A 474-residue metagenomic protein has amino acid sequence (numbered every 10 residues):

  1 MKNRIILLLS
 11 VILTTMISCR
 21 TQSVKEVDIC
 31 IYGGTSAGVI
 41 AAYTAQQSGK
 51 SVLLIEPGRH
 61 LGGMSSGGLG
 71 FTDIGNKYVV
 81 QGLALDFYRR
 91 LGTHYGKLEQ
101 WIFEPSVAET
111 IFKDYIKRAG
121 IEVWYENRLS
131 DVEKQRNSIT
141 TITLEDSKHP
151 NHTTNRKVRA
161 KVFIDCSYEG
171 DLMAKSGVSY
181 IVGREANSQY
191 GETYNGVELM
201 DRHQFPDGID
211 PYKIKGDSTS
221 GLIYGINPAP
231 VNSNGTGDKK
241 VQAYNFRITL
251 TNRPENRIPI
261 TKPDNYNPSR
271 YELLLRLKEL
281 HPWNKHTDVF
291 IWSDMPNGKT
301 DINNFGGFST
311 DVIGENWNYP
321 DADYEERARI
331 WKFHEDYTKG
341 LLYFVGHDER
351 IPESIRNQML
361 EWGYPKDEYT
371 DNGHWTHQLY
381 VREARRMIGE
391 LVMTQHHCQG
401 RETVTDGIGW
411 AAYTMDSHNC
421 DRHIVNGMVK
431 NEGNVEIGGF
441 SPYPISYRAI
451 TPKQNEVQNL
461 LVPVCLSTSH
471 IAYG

Functional and structural regions predicted by a protein language model:
M1-V24: Bacterial Sec-dependent N-terminal signal peptides
V24-T35: Beta1/beta-strand and adjacent pyrophosphate-binding region of the FAD-binding site in flavoprotein oxidoreductases
C30, D73-N76, K97-I102, R159 (+2 more regions): Second-shell loop/turn segments in exported
C30-Y32, L53-E56, G63-S65, Y125 (+5 more regions): Structural recognition of the beta-strand scaffold that forms the well-ordered cores of secreted hydrolase catalytic
G38: N-terminal Rossmann-fold NAD(P) dinucleotide-binding loop
T44, K50-S51, E56-Q135, I181 (+1 more regions): Conserved N-terminal/central alpha/beta ligand/cofactor-binding core
E133-K157: Conserved beta-strand-loop-beta-strand element in the redox core of flavoprotein oxidoreductases
K148-V162, C166-Y473: Flavin (FAD/FMN)-binding glycine-rich loop and adjacent Rossmann-like elements that form
